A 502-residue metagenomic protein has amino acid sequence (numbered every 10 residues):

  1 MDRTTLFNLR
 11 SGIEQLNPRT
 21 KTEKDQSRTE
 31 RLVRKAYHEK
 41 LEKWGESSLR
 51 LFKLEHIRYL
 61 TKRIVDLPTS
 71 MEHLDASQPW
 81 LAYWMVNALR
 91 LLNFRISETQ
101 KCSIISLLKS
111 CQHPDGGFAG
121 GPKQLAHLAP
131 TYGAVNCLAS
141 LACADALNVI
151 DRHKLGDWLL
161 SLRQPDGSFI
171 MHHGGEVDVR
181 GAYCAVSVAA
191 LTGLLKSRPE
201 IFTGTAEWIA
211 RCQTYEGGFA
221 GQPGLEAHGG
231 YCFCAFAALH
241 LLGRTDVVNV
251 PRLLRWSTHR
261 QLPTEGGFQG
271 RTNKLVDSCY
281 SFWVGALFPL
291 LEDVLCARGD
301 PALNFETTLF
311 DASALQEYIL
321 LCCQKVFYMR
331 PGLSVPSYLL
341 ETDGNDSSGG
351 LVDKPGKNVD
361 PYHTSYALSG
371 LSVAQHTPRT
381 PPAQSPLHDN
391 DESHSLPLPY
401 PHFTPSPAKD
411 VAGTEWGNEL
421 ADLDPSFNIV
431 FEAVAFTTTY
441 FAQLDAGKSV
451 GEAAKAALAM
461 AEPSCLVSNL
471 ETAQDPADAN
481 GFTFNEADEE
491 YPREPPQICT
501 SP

Functional and structural regions predicted by a protein language model:
M1-P502: Preference for long, amphipathic alpha-helical scaffolds in soluble/luminal domains and all-alpha bundles
